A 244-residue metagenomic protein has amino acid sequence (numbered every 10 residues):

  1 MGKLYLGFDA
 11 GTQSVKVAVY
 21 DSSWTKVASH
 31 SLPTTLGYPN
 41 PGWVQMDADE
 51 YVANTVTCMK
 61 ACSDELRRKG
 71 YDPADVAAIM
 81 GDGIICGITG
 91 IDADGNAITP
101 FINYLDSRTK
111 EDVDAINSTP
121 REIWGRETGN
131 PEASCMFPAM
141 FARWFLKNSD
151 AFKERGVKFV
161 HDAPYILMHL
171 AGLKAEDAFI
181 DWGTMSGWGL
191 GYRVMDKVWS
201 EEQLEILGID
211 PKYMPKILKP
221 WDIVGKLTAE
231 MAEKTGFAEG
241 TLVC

Functional and structural regions predicted by a protein language model:
M1-P100, A115, P215-K216, A232-L242: N-terminal glycine/serine-rich phosphate-binding loop of ATP-dependent small-molecule kinases, especially carbohydrate
A10-T12, G125-C244: Gly/Ser/Thr-rich active-site cleft segment
A48-Y51, T55, T109, P138 (+2 more regions): Conserved donor sugar-nucleotide recognition element shared by glycan-biosynthetic enzymes
I85, T109, F141-W144: Hydrophobic side chains within alpha-helical segments
D106: Carbohydrate-associated surface elements
D112: Active-site metal-coordination/substrate-binding segment of hydrolases, especially metallo-dependent peptidases
R121-I123: Metal-dependent DNA phosphodiester-chemistry modules and their immediately adjacent helices/loops in DNA-processing
